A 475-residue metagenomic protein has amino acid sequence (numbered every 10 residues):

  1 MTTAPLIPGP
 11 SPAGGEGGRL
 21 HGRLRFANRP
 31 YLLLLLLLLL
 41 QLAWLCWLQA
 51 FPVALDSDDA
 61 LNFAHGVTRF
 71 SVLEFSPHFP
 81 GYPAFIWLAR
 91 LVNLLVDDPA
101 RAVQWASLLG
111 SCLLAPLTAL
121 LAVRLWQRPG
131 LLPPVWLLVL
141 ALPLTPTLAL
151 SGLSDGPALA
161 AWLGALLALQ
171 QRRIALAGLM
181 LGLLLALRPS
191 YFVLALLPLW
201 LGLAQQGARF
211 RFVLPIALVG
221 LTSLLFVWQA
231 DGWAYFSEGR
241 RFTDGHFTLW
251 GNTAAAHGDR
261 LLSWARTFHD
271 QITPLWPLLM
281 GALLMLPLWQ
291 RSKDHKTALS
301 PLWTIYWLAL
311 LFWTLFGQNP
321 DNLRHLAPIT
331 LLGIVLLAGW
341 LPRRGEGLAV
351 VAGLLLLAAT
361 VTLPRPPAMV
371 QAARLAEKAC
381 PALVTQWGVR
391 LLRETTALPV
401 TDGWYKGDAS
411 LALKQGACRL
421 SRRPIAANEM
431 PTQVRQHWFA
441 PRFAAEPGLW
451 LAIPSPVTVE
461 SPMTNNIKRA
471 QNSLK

Functional and structural regions predicted by a protein language model:
P30-L38, L179, I216-L221, Y306 (+2 more regions): Signature aromatic-anchored transmembrane alpha helix within multi-pass, membrane-resident enzymes that catalyze glycan
L38-L39, W105-W126, A160, G164 (+1 more regions): Transmembrane-helix motifs of polytopic, lipid-linked glycan transferases
F79, T147-P157, N322-L323: Short acidic/glycine- and proline-prone juxtamembrane loop motifs at membrane-interface regions of multi-pass membrane
L117, L138, P157-L181, L332-L336: Specific aromatic-rich, kink-prone transmembrane helix
D155, L187, V193, Q318-G345: Hydrophobic/aromatic-rich transmembrane helices and adjacent perimembrane loops
F210-L262, R266-L275: Membrane-lumen/periplasm interface segments of specific transmembrane helices in polyprenyl phosphate-linked
H269-T297, W307-L310: Hydrophobic, aromatic-rich transmembrane alpha-helices and their immediate juxtamembrane boundary segments
A352-R422: Membrane-embedded, lumen/periplasm-facing catalytic core of multi-pass transferases that use lipid-linked donors
